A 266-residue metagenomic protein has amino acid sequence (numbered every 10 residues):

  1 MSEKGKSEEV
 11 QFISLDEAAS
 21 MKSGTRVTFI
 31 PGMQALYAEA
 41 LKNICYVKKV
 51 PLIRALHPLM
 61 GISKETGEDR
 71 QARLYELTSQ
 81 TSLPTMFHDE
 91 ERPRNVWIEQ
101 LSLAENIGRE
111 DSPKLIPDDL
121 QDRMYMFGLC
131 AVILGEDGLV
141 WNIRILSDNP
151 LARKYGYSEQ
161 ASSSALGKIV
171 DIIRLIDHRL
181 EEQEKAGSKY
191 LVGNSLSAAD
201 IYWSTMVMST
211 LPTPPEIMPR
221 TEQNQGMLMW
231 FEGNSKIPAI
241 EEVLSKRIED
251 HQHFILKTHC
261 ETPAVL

Functional and structural regions predicted by a protein language model:
S2-L151, Y157: GST-like domain detector, emphasizing the conserved glutathione-binding G-site in the N-terminal thioredoxin-like
A40, I44, K168-R179, D250-I255: Amphipathic alpha-helical segments that form well-ordered structural scaffolds and often line/cohere around active
I98-L101, F127, V170-R174, E249: Generic alpha-helical structural signal
L103, I107, R179, F254-T258: C-terminal alpha-helix
R123, S162-L166, E241: Amphipathic, non-membrane alpha-helical segments in soluble helical-bundle scaffolds
G128, I133-G226: GST-like fold's C-terminal all-alpha helical module
M206-T262: Short His-centered aromatic/hydrophobic patch
V265-L266: Pan-eukaryotic secretory-pathway lumenal catalytic ectodomains of glycan-active enzymes
